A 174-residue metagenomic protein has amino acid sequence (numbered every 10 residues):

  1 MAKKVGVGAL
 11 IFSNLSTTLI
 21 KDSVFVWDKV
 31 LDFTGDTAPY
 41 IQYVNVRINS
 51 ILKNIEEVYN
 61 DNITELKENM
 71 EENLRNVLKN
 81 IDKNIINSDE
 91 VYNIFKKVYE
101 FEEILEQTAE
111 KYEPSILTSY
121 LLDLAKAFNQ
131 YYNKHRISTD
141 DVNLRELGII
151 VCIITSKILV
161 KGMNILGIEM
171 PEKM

Functional and structural regions predicted by a protein language model:
M1-M174: Non-catalytic interaction-recognition regions
